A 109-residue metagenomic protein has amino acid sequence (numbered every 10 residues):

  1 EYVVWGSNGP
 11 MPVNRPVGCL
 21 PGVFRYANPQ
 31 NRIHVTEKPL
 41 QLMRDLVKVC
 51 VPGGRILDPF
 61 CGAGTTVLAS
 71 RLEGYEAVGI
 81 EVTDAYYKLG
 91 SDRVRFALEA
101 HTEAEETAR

Functional and structural regions predicted by a protein language model:
E1-R109: Class I S-adenosyl-L-methionine
